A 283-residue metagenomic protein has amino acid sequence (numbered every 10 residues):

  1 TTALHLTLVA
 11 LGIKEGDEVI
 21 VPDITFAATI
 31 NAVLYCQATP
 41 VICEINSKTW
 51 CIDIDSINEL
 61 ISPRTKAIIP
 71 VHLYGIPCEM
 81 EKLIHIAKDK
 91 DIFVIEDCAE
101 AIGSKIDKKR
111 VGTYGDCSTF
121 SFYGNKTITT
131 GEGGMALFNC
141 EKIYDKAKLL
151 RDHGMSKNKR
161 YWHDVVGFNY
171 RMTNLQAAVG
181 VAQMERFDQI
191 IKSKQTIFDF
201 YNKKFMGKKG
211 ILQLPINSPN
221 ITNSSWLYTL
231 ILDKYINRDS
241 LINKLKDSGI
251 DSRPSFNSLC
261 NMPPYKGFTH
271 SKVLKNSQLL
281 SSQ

Functional and structural regions predicted by a protein language model:
T1, A27, C51, P77 (+4 more regions): Glycine-rich phosphate-binding loop at the start of an alpha helix
L4-L8: Short, conserved alpha-helix that lines the donor NDP-sugar binding/gating region of sugar-transfer enzymes
V9-C98, K105: PLP-dependent aminotransferase-like
I24, A38, I45, A99-E100 (+4 more regions): Histidine-centered beta-alpha loop that forms part of the nucleotide-sugar donor binding/catalytic region in diverse
D55, A67-V71, I76, M80-K82 (+2 more regions): PLP-dependent aminotransferase class I/II
E96-T130, K159-D164: Conserved active-site segment immediately N-terminal to the catalytic lysine that forms the internal aldimine
T113-M155, N174: Active-site PLP attachment segment
